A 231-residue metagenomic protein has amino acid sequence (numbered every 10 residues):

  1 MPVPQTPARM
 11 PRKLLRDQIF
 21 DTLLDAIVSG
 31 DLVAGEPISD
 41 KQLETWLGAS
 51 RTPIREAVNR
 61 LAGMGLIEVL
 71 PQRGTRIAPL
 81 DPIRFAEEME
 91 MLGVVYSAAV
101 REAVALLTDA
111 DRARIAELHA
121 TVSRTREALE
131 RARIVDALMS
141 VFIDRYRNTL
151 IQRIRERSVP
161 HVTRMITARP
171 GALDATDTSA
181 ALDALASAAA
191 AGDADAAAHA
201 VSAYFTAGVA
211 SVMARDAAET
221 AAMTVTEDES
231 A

Functional and structural regions predicted by a protein language model:
M1-A105, M213-A231: Short linear motifs at protein or domain termini
R16, I54-V58, H119, R145 (+1 more regions): Secondary-structure boundary/capping motif
E56, R153, H199: DNA-binding alpha-helical recognition surfaces that contact promoter or target DNA
A78-Y146, R157, D174-A200: All-alpha effector-binding/dimerization core of bacterial HTH-type transcriptional repressors
T121-V122, V141, H161-R164, A203-G208: A short structural micro-motif
E130-S140, D144-A168, M213-A214, T224-A231: C-terminal regulatory/oligomerization modules of transcriptional regulators
T167-A231: C-terminal all-alpha effector/ligand-binding and dimerization domain of prokaryotic HTH-type transcriptional repressors
